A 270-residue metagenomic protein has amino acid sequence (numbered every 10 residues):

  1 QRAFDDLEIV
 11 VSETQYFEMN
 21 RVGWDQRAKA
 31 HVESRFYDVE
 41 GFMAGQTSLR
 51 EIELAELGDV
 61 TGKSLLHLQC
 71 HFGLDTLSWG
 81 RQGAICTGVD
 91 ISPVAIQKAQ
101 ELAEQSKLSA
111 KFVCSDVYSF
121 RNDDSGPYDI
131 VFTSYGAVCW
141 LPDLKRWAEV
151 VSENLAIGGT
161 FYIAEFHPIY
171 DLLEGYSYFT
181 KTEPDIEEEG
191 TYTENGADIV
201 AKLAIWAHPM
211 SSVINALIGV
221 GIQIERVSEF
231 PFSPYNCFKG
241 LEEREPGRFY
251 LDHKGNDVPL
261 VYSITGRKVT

Functional and structural regions predicted by a protein language model:
R2-T61, L74, S78: Conserved class I S-adenosyl-L-methionine
K63-F120: Class I SAM-dependent methyltransferase SAM/SAH-binding core
N122-V131: A short acidic, Gly/Pro-enriched loop at the edge of an enzyme's catalytic core that lines a small-molecule cofactor
K145-T160: A short glycine-rich, Lys/Arg-flanked "PGG" loop and its adjoining helix->strand segment in the class I
T160-Y192: Conserved class I S-adenosyl-L-methionine
E165-L173, A197-S212: Acceptor-substrate binding/catalytic loop of class I
L203-V227: Short alpha-helix
V220-I222, E243-T270: Core SAM-dependent methyltransferase catalytic element
